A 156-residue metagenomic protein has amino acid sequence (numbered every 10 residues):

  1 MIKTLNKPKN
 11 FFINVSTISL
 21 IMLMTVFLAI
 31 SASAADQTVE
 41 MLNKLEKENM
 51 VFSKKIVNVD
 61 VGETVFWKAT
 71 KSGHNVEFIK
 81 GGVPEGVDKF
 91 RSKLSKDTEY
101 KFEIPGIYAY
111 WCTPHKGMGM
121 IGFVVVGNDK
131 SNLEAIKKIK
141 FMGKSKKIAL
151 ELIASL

Functional and structural regions predicted by a protein language model:
M1-N14: N-terminal secretory signal peptides that target proteins for export/translocation
I2, S31-L156: Extracytoplasmic copper-binding redox domains, predominantly the cupredoxin/blue-copper superfamily
S16-F27: Bacterial N-terminal signal peptides
